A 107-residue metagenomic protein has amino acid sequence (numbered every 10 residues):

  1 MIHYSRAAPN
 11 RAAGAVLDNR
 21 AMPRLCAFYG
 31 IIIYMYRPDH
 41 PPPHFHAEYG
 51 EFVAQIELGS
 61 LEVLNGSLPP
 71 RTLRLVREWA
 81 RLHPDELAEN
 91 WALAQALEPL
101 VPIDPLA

Functional and structural regions predicted by a protein language model:
M1-S5, P9-A107: Basic nucleic-acid-binding interfaces
